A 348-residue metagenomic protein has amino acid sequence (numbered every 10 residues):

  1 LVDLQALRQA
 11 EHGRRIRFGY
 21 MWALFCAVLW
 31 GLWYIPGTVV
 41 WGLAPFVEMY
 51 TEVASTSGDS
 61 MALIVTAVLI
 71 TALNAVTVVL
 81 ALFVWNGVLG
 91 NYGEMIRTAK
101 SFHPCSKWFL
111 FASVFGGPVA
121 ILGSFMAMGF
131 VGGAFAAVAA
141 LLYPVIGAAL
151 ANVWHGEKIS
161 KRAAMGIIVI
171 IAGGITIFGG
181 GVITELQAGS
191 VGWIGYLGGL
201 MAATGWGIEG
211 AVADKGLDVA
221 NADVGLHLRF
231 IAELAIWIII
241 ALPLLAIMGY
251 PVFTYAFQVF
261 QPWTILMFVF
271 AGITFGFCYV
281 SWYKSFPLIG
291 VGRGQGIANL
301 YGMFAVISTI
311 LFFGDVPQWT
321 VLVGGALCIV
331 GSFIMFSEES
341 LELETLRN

Functional and structural regions predicted by a protein language model:
L1-A112, F125, I159-A164, I168 (+6 more regions): Membrane-interface interhelical linkers
L1-A6, R162, G179-G180, A298-N348: C-terminal-most transmembrane helix of multi-pass membrane proteins
A23, V68-A72, A137-A140, A163 (+4 more regions): Hydrophobic/aromatic positions within or immediately flanking transmembrane alpha-helices of multi-pass small-molecule
G31, I35, V114-P118, V145-A149 (+6 more regions): Hydrophobic/small/kink-forming positions within alpha-helical transmembrane segments of polytopic membrane proteins
A75-V78, P144-V145, I167-G174, F230-L234 (+2 more regions): Residue-level recognition of pore/gate-forming positions within transmembrane alpha-helices of multi-pass
C105-F130, V306-V321: Hydrophobic alpha-helical transmembrane segments of integral membrane proteins
G117-P118, G133-L142, I170, A213-A235 (+1 more regions): Helix-helix packing/entry segments at the starts of transmembrane helices
G129, H155-E157, D218, P287 (+1 more regions): Membrane-helix boundary and inter-helical linker elements of multi-pass secondary transporters
